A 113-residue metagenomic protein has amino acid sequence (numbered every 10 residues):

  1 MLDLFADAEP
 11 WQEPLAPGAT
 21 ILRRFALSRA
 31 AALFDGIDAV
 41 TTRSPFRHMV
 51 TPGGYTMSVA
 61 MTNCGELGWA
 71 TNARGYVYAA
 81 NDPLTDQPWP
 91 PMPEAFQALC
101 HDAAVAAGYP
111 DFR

Functional and structural regions predicted by a protein language model:
M1-R113: Non-heme Fe(II) oxygenase metal-center motifs and adjacent flexible, charged/small-residue loops
